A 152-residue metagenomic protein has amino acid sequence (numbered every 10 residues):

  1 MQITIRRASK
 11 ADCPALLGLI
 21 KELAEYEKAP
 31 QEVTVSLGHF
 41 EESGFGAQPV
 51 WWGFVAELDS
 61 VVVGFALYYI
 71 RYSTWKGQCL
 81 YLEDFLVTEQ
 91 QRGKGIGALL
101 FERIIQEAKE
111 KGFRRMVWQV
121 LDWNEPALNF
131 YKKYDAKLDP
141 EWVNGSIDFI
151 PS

Functional and structural regions predicted by a protein language model:
T4-L16: A short beta-loop-alpha structural element at the N-terminal edge of CoA-dependent acyl/N-acetyltransferase catalytic
L17-E42: Conserved GNAT-fold acetyl-CoA-binding loop/helix
S43-V55: A short helix-loop-beta-strand connector motif used in the catalytic cores of GNAT acetyltransferases and, in some
V55, V61-Y69: Conserved beta-strand in the GNAT
G93-Q106, K133: Conserved acetyl-CoA-binding loop-helix of GNAT-fold acetyltransferases
A98, D122-E141: Conserved active-site alpha-helix within GNAT-family acetyltransferase domains
K109-Q119: Conserved GNAT acetyl-CoA-binding A-motif
W118-A127, S146-I150: Conserved beta-strand-loop-alpha-helix junction that forms the acyl-donor binding cleft
